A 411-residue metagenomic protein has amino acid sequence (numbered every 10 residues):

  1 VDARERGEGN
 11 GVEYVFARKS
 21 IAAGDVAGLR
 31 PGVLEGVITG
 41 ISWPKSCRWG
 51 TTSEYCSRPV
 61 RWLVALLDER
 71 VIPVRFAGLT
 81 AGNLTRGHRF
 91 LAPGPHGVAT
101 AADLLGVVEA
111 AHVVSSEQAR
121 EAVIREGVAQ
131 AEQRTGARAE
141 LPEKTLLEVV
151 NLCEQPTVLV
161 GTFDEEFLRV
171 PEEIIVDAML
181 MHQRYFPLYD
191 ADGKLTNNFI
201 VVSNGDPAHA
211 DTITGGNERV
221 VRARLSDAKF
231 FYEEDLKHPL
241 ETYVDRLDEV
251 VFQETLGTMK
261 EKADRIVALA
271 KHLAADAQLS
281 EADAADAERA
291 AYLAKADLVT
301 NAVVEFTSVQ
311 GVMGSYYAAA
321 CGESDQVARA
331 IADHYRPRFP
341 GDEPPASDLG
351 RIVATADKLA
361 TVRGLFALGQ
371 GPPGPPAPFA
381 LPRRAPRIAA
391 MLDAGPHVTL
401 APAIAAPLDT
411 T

Functional and structural regions predicted by a protein language model:
V1-T411: Amphipathic alpha-helical "coupling" segments that flank catalytic cores
